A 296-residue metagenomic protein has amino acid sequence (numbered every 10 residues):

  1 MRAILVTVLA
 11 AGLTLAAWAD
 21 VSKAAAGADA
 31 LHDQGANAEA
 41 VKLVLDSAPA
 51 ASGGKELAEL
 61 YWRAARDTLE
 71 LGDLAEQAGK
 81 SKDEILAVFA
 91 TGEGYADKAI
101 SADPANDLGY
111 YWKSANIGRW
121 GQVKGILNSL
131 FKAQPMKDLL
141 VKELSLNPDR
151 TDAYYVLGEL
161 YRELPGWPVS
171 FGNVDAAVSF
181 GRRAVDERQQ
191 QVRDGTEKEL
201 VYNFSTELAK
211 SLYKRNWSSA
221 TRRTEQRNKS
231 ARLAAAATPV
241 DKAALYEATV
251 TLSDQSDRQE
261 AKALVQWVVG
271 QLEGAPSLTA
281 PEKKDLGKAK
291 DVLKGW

Functional and structural regions predicted by a protein language model:
M1-I4: Positively charged n-region of N-terminal signal peptides that target proteins for export
V6-T14: Bacterial N-terminal signal peptides
A17-E76: N-terminal leader/linker segments that initiate helical-solenoid repeat arrays
V21, A58, D107-L108, T151-D152 (+1 more regions): Helix-start (N-cap) detector for alpha-helical repeat units in TPR-like alpha-solenoids, especially tetratricopeptide
L31, A38-K42, R66-A105, Y111-K142 (+4 more regions): Short coil/linker segments at helix-helix boundaries
Q191-T196, L200: A conserved mid-domain beta-alpha-beta active-site/ligand-binding segment of alpha/beta enzyme cores
A289-L293: Eukaryote-biased recognition of C-terminal alpha-helical segments
